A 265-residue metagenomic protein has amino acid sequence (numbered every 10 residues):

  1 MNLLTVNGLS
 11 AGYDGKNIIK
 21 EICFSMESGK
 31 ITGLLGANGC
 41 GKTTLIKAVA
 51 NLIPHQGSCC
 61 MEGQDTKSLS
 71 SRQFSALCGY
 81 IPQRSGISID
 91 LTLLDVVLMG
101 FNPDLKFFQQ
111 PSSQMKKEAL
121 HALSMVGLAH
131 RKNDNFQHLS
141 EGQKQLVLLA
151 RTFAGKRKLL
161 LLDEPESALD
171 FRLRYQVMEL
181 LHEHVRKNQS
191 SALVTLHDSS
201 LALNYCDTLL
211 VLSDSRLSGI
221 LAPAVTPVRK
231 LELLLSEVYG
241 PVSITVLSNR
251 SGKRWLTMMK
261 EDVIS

Functional and structural regions predicted by a protein language model:
L35-A37: The feature captures the beta-strand-to-loop junction immediately N-terminal to the Walker
A50: Helix-to-loop junction immediately C-terminal to a conserved catalytic motif
G57-D65, F74: Conserved ABC transporter NBD signature motif
S113-R131, K156: Conserved ABC ATPase "signature" region
N135-L139: Conserved ABC ATPase signature
L160-E164: Catalytic Walker B motif of ABC-type/P-loop ATPase nucleotide-binding domains
L196-H197: H-loop/switch region of ABC-family ATPase nucleotide-binding domains
